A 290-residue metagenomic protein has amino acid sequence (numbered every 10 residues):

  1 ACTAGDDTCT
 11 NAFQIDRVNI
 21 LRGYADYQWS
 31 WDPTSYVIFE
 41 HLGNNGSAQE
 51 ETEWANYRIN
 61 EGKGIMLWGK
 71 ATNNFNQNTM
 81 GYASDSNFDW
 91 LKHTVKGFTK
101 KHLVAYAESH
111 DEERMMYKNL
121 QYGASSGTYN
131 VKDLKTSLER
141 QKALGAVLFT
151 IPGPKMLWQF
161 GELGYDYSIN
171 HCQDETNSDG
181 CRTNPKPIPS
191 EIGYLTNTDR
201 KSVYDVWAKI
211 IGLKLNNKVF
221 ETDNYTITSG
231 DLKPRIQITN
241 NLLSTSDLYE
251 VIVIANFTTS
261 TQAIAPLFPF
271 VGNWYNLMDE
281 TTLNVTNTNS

Functional and structural regions predicted by a protein language model:
C2-E112, L120-K132, T136-L138, A143-K155 (+4 more regions): Active-site-proximal helices and loops of the catalytic beta/alpha 8
